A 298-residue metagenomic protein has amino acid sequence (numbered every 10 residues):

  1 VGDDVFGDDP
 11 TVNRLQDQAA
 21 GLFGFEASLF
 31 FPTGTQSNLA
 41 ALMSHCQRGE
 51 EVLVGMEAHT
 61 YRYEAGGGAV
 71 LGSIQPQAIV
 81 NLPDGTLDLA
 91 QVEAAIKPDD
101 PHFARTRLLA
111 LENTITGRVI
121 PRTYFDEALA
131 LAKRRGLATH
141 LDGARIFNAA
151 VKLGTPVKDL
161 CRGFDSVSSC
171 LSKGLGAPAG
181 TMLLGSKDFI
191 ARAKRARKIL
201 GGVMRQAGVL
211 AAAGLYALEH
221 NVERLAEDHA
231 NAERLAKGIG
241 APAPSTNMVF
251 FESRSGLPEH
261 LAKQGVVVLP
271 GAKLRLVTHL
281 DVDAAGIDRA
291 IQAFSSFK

Functional and structural regions predicted by a protein language model:
G2-V282, A290-K298: Conserved PLP-enzyme active-site core in the AAT-like
